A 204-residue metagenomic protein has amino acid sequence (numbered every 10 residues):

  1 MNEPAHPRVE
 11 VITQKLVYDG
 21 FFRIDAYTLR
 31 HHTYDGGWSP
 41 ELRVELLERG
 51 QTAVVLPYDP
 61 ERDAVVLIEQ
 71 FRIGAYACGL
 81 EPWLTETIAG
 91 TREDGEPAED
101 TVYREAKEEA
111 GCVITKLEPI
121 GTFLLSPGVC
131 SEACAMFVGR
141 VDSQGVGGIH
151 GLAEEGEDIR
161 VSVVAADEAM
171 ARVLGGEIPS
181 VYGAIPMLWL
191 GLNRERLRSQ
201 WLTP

Functional and structural regions predicted by a protein language model:
N2-V9, T13, E69, G79-W83 (+4 more regions): Nudix hydrolase/Nudix homology domain
K15-G20, G36, Y76-C78, L124-A135: Acidic pyrophosphate-coordinating catalytic loop
V17-R62, Y76: Acidic, metal-coordinating catalytic segment for phosphate/diphosphate chemistry, firing primarily on the Nudix
A26-T28, P57, V138-R140, V163-A165 (+1 more regions): Short, well-ordered beta-strand micro-motif
L29-Y34, S126-G147: Active-site-adjacent beta-strand/loop module that shapes the phosphate/pyrophosphate-binding cleft
V44-L47, L56, A64-R104, V146 (+2 more regions): Conserved Nudix-box catalytic region and its N-terminal flanking loop in Nudix hydrolases and closely related
G95-D100, E109, V113-T115: Beta-rich strand-turn-strand
K107, V113-L125, C130: A mid-sequence, solvent-exposed acidic-amphipathic segment
